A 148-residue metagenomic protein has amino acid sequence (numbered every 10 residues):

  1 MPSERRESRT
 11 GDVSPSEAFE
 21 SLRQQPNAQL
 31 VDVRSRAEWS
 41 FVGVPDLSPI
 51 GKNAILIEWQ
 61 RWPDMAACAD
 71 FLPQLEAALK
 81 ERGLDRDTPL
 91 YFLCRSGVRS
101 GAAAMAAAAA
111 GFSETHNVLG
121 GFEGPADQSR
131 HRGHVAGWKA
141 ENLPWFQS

Functional and structural regions predicted by a protein language model:
M1-Q29, R36-P89, S100-S148: Rhodanese-like catalytic fold shared by cysteine-dependent sulfurtransferases and DSP/PTP-type phosphatases
L93: Short, surface-exposed ligand- or partner-binding patches at beta-edge/loop junctions that are enriched in aromatics
G97: Conserved G/P- and acidic residue-centered "switch" motifs that form tight phosphate/ATP-binding loops in soluble
